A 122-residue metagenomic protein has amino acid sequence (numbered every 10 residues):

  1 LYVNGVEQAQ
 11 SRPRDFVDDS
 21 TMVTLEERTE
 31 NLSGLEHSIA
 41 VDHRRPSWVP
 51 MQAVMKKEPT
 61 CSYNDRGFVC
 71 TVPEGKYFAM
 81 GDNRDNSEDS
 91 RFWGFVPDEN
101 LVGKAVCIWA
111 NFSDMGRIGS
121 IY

Functional and structural regions predicted by a protein language model:
L1-Y122: Soluble "head" domains of membrane/secretory-pathway proteins
